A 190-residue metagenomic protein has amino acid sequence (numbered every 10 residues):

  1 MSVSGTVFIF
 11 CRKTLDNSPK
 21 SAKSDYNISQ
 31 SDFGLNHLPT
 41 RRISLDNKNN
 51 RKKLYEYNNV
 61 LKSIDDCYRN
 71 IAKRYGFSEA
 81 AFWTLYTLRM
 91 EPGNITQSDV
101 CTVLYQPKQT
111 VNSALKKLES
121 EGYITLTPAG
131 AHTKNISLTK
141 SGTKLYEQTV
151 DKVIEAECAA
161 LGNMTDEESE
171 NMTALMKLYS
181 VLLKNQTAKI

Functional and structural regions predicted by a protein language model:
S2-Y75, Y123: N-terminal leader segment of winged-helix/HTH proteins
K53, A80-A81, S141: N-terminal positioning helix adjacent to the helix-turn-helix/winged-helix DNA-binding module
L61, P92, Y146, S180-K184: A structural signal for well-ordered alpha-helices, especially hydrophobic packing surfaces of coiled-coils
D66-T110: N-terminal helix-turn-helix DNA-binding core of bacterial DNA-binding proteins
S113: DNA-binding alpha-helical recognition surfaces that contact promoter or target DNA
K116-A174: Charged, amphipathic alpha-helical coiled-coil/dimerization segments
E170-I190: Exposed, interaction-prone assembly regions rather than primary DNA-binding/catalytic cores
